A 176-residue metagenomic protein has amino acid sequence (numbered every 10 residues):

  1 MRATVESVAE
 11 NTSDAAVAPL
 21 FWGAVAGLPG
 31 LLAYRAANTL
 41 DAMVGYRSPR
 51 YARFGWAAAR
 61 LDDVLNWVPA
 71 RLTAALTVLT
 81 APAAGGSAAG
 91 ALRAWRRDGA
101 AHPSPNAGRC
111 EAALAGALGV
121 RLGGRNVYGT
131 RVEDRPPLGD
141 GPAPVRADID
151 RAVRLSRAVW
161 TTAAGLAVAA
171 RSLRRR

Functional and structural regions predicted by a protein language model:
M1-R176: Short amphipathic, positively biased membrane-proximal segments that drive organelle/inner-membrane targeting
